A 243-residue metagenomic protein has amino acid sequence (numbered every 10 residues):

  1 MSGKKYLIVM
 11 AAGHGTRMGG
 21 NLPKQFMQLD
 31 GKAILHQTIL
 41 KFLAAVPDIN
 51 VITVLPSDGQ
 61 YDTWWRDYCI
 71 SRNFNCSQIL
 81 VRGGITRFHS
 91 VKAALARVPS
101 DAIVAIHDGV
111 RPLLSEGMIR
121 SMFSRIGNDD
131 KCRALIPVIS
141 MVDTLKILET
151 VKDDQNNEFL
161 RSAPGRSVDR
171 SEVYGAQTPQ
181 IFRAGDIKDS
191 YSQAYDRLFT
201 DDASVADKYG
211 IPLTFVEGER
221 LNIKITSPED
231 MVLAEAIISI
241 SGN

Functional and structural regions predicted by a protein language model:
S2-D62: N-terminal glycine-rich phosphate-binding loop and ensuing alpha1 helix
S2-G3, R97-A102, G127-D130: Glycine-rich phosphate-binding loop signature in dinucleotide/nucleotide-binding domains
L7-V9, T53, I106, A134-P137: Structural beta-sheet core signal
V9, L35, A94, H107-D108 (+3 more regions): Residue-level signal for inorganic ion chemistry
H36, F88-K92, T200: Glycine-rich phosphate-binding loop at the start of an alpha helix
Y68-I103: Short phosphate-binding loop-to-helix
L114-T214, N243: Conserved core of the sugar-phosphate nucleotidyltransferase
N222-N243: Hydrophobic helical membrane-anchoring modules
